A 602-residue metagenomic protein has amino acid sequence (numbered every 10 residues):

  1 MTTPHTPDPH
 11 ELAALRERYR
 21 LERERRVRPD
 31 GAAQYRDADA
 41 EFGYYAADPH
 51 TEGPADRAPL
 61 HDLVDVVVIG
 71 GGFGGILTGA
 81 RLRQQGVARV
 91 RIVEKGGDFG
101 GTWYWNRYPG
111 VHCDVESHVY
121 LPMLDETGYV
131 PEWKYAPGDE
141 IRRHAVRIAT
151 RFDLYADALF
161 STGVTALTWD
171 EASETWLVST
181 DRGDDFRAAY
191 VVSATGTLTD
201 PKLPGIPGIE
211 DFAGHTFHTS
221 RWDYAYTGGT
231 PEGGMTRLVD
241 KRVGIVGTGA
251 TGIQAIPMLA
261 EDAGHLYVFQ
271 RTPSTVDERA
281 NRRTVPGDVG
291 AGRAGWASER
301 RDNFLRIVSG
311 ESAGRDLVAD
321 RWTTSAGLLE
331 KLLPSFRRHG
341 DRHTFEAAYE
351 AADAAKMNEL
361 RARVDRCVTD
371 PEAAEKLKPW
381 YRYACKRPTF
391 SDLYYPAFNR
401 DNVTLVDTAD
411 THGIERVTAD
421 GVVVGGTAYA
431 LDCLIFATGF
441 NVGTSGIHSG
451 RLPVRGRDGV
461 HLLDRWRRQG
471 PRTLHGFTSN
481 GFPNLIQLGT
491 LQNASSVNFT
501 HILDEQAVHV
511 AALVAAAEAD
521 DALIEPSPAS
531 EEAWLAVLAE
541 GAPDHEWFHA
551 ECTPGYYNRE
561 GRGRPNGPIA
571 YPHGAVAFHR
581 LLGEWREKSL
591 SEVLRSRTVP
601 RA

Functional and structural regions predicted by a protein language model:
T2-V66, R83-E210, A225, M235-D240 (+2 more regions): N-terminal FAD-binding dinucleotide-binding subdomain shared by FAD-dependent oxidases/monooxygenases
G70-G74, T248-G249: Glycine-rich Rossmann-fold phosphate-binding loop(s) that bind the pyrophosphate of adenine dinucleotide cofactors
I76, I253: Residues forming the Rossmann-fold NAD(P)(H) cofactor-binding site
L82, M258-L259: Aromatic pocket-lining residues of Rossmann-like dinucleotide-binding sites
T216: Conserved active-site neighborhood of enzyme catalytic/cofactor-binding cores
G229-T230: Acidic/histidine-rich helix-loop elements that form or flank divalent-metal/phosphate-binding sites at the catalytic
V243: Conserved class I S-adenosyl-L-methionine
